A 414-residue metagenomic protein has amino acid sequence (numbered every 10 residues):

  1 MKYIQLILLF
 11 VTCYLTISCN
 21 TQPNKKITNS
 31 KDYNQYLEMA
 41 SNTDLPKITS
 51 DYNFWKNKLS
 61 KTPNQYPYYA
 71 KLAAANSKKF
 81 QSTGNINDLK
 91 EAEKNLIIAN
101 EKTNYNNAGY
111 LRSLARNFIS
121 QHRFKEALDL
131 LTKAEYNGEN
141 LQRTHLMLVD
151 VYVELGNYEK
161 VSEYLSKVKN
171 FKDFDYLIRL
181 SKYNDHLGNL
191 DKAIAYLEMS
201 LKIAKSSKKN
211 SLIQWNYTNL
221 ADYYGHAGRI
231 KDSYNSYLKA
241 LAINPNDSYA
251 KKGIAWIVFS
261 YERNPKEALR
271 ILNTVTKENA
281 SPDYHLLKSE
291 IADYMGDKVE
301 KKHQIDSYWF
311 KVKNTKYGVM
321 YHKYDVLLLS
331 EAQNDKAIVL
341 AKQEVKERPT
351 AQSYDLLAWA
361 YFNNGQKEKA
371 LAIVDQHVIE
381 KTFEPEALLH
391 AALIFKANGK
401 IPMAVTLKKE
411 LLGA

Functional and structural regions predicted by a protein language model:
C19-G109, D129, S162-E163, V405-G413: N-terminal leader/linker segments that initiate helical-solenoid repeat arrays
K31-D32, Y66, T103-Y110, N137-H145 (+7 more regions): Generic helix N-cap/helix-start motif at coil->alpha-helix transitions
L45-I48, S82, L89, F124 (+8 more regions): TPR-repeat structural position
K58, I98-N100, K133-A134, K167-V168 (+8 more regions): Canonical positions in the second alpha-helix
A74, Q81, R116, D150 (+7 more regions): Residue-level recognition of tetratricopeptide repeat
K79, T83-I86, Q121, L155 (+7 more regions): Structural motif corresponding to the intra-repeat A-B loop/turn of tetratricopeptide repeats
I213-W215, W309-G365, K369-I379: Alpha-helical adaptor scaffolds
